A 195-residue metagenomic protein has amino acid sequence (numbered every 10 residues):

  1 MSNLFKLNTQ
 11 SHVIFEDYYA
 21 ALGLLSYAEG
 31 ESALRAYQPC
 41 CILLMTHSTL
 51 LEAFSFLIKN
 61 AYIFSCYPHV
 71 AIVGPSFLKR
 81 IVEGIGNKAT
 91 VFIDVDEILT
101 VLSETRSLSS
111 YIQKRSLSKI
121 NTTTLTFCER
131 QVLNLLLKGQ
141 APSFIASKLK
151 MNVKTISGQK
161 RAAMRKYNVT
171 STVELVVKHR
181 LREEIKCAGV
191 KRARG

Functional and structural regions predicted by a protein language model:
M1-R115: N-terminal regulatory/sensing modules of transcriptional regulators
S26, N134, G158, V177: DNA-binding alpha-helical recognition surfaces that contact promoter or target DNA
S118-L125: Short amphipathic alpha-helical boundary/capping segments
C128-E129: The N-cap/first-turn positions of alpha helices within or immediately adjacent to helix-turn-helix DNA-binding domains
L136-Q140, H179: Short helix-to-turn junction characteristic of helix-turn-helix DNA-binding domains, especially the helix
A141-E174: Recognition helix of helix-turn-helix DNA-binding domains
R165-G195: Basic, Lys/Arg-enriched C-terminal extension of HTH/homeodomain DNA-binding domains
